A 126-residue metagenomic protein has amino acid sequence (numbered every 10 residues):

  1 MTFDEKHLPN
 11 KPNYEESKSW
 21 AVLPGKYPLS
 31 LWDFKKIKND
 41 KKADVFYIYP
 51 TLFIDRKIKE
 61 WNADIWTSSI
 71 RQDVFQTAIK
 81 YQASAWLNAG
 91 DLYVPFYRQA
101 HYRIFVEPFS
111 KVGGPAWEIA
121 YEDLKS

Functional and structural regions predicted by a protein language model:
M1-Q72: N-terminal low-complexity, Ser/Thr- and acidic-residue-enriched intrinsically disordered segments
Y49-S126: Active-site catalytic motif of lipid deacylating hydrolases and related acyltransferases
